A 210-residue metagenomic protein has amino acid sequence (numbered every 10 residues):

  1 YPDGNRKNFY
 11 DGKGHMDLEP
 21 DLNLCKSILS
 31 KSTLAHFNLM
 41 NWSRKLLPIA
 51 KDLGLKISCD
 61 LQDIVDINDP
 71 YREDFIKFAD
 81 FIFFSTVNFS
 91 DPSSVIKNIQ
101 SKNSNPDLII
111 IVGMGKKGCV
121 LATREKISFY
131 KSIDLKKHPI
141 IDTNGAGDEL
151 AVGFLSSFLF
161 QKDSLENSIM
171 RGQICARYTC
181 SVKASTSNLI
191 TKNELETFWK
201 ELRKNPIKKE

Functional and structural regions predicted by a protein language model:
Y1-F129, I133, D163, I190-E194 (+1 more regions): Ribokinase/PfkB-type carbohydrate-kinase core domain
L108, L135-P206: Conserved post-catalytic alpha-helical subdomain immediately downstream of the catalytic base and nucleotide-binding
